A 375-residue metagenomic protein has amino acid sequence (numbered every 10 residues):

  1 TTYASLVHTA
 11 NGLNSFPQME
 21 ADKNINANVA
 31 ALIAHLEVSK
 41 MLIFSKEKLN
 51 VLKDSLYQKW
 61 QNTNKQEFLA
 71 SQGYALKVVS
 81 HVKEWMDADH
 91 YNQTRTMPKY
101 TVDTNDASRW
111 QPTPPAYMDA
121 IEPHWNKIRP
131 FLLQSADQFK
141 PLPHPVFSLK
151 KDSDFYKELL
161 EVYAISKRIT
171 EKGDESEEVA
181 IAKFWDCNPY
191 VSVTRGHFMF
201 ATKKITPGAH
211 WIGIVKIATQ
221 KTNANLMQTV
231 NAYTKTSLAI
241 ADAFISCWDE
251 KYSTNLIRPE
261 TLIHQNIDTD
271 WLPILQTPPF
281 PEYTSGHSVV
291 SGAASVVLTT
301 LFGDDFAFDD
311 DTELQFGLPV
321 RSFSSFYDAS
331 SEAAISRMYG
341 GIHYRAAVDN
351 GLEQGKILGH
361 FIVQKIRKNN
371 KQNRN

Functional and structural regions predicted by a protein language model:
T1-N375: Acidic/polar surface patches and capping/hinge elements
